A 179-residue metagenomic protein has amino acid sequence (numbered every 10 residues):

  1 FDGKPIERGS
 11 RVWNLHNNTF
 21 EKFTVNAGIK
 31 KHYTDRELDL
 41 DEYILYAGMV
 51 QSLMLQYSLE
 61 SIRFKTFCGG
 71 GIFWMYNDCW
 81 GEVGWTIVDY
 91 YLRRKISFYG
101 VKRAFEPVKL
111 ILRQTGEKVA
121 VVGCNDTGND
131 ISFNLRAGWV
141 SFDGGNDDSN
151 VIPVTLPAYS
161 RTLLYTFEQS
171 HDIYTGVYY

Functional and structural regions predicted by a protein language model:
F1-I131: Substrate-binding clefts and catalytic carboxylate motifs of secreted carbohydrate-active enzymes
F133-Y179: Intrinsically disordered, low-complexity Pro/Gly/Ser/Thr-rich segments with frequent PxxP/GP/PP motifs and embedded
